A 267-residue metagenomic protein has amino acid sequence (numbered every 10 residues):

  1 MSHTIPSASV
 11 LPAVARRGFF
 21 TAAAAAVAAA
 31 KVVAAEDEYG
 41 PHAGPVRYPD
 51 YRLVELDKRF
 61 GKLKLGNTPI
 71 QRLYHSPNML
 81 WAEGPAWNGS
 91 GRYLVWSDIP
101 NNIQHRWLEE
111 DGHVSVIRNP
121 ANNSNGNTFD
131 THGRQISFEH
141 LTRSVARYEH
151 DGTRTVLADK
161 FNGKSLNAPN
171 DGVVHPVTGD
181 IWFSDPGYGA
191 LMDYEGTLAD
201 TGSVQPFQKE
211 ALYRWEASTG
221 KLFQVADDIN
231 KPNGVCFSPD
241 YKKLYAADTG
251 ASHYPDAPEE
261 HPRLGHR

Functional and structural regions predicted by a protein language model:
M1-V14, A22-A25: N-terminal secretory signal peptides
P12-G18, A26-E38: N-terminal twin-arginine translocation
D37-T68: Blade/loop signatures of beta-propeller domains
Y51-E55, P69-I99: Beta-strand-rich domains and repeat architectures in extracellular enzymes and scaffolds, especially beta-propellers
L63-H75, H113-P120, D151-G163, A211-K231: Blade-edge beta-strand/turn elements of extracellular beta-propeller and related beta-sheet repeat scaffolds
S76-R92, P120-E139, S144, N162-I181 (+4 more regions): Beta-rich, blade/repeat-based domains predominating in secreted/periplasmic proteins but also intracellular
R143-T201: Asp-box/WD-like beta-propeller blade repeats and closely related beta-sheet repeat scaffolds
S184-P206, T249-L264: Short, conserved, GDST-rich strand-edge loop motifs in beta-rich repeat architectures
